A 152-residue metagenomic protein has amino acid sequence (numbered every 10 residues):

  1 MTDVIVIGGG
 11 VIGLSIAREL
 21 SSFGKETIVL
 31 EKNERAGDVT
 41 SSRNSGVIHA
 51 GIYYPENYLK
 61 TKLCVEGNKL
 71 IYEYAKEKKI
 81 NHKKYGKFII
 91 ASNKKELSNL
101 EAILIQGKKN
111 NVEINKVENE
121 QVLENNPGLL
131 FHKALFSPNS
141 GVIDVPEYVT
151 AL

Functional and structural regions predicted by a protein language model:
T2-V29: N-terminal Rossmann-like FAD-binding beta1-loop-alpha1 element of flavoenzymes
S21-R43: Glycine-rich FAD pyrophosphate-binding loop
V39, G51, N125: Residues that scaffold the ATP/ADP-binding catalytic core of kinase and kinase-like folds
S41, C64, V145: Short, conserved glycine- and acidic-residue-centered signature motifs in active-site or ligand-binding loops
G46-Q121, F131: Dinucleotide-binding Rossmann-like beta1-alpha1 core, especially the glycine-rich loop that anchors the ADP
N81-A91, L123-A151: Helix-loop-beta segment of a Rossmann-like dinucleotide-binding subdomain
